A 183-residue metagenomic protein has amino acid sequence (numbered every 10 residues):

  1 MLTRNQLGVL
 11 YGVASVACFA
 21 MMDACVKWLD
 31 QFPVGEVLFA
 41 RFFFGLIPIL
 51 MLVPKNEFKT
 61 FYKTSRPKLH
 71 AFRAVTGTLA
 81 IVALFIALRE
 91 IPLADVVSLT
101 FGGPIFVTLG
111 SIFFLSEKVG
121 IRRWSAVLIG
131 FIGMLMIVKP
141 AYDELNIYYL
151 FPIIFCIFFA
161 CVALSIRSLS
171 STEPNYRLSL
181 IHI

Functional and structural regions predicted by a protein language model:
M1-A14, L46-F72, I121, S171-E173: Membrane-interface interhelical linkers
M1-E36, E144-S168: Glycine-/small-residue-enriched transmembrane alpha-helix faces in small-molecule transporters and effluxers
A20, A74, T78, V82 (+2 more regions): Hydrophobic/small/kink-forming positions within alpha-helical transmembrane segments of polytopic membrane proteins
Q31-E36, A83-T100, S171-Y176: Structural motif at transmembrane-helix junctions in multi-pass transporters
K59-A94: Specific transmembrane alpha-helical segments of multi-pass solute transporters/efflux pumps, especially DMT/EamA
G103-S125: C-terminal transmembrane-helix exit sites in multi-pass transporters
R122-V138: Hydrophobic transmembrane alpha-helices of multi-pass small-molecule transport proteins
I181-I183: Conserved small/polar residues in nucleotide/adenosyl-binding loops
